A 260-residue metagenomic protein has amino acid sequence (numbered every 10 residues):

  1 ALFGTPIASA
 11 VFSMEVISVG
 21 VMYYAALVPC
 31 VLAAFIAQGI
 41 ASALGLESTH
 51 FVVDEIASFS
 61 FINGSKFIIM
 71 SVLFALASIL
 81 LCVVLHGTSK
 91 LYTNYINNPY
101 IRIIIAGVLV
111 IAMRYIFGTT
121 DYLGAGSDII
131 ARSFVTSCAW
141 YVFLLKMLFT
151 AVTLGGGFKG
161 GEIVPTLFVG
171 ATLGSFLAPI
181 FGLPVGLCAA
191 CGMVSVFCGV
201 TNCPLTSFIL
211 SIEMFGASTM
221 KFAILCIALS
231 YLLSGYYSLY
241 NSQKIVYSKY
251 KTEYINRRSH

Functional and structural regions predicted by a protein language model:
A1-H260: Alpha-helical transmembrane segments and immediately membrane-proximal extracytoplasmic
